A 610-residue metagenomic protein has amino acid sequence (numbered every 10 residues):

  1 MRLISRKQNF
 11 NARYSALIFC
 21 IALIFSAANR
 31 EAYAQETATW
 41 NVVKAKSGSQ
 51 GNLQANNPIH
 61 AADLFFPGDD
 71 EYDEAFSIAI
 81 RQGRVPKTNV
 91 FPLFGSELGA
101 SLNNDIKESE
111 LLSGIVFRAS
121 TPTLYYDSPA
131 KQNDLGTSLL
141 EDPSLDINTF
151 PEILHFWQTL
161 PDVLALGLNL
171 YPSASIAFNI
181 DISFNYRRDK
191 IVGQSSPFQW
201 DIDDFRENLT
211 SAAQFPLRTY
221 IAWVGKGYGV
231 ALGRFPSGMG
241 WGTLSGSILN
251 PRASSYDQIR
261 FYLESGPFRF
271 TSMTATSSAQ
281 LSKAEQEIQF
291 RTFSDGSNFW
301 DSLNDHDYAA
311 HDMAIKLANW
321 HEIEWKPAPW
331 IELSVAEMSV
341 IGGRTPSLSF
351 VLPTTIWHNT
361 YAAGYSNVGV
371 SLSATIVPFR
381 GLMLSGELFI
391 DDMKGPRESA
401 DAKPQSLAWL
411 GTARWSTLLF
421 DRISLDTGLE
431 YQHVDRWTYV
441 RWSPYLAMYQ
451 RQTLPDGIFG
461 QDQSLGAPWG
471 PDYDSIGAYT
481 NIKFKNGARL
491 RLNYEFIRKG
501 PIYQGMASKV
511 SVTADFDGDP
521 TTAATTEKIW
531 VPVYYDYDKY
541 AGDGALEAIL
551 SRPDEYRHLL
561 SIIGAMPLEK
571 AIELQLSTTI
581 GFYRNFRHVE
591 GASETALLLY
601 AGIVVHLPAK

Functional and structural regions predicted by a protein language model:
M1-A12: N-terminal secretory signal peptides that target proteins for export/translocation
S15-S26: Bacterial N-terminal signal peptides
A32-A34: Boundary at the C-terminal end of the N-terminal hydrophobic targeting segment
N57-D69, D73-E332, F420-E430, G457-Q461 (+1 more regions): Outer-membrane beta-barrel channel domains
Y171-S173, A328, F379, K485 (+1 more regions): Residue-level recognition of beta-strand termini and adjacent short loop/turns
G238, A253-I458, D462, G470-A478 (+5 more regions): Signature for the C-terminal beta-barrel architecture of outer-membrane proteins
E555-H588: C-terminal structured domain segments
T595-K610: Outer-membrane beta-barrel "beta-signal"
